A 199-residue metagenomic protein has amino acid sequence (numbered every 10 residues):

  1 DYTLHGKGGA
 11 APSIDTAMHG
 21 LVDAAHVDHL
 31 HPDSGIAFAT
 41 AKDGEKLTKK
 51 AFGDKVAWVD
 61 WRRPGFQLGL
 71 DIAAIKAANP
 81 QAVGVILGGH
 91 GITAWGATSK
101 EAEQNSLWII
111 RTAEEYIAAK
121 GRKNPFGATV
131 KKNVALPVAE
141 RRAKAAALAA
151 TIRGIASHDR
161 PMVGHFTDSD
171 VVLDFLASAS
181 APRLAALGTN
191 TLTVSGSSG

Functional and structural regions predicted by a protein language model:
D1-G199: Glycine-rich flexible loops
